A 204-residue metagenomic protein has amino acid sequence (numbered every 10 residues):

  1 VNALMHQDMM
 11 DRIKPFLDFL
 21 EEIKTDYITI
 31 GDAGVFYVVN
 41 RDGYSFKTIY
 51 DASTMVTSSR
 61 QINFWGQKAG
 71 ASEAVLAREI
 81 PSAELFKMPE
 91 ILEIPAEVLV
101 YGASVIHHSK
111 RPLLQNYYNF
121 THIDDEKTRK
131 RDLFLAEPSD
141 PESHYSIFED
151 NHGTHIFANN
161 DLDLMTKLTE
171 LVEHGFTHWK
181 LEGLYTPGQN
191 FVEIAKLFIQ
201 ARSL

Functional and structural regions predicted by a protein language model:
V1-S58, V75-L204: Active-site pocket-lining/capping segments in soluble small-molecule metabolic enzymes
G70-A71: As written
